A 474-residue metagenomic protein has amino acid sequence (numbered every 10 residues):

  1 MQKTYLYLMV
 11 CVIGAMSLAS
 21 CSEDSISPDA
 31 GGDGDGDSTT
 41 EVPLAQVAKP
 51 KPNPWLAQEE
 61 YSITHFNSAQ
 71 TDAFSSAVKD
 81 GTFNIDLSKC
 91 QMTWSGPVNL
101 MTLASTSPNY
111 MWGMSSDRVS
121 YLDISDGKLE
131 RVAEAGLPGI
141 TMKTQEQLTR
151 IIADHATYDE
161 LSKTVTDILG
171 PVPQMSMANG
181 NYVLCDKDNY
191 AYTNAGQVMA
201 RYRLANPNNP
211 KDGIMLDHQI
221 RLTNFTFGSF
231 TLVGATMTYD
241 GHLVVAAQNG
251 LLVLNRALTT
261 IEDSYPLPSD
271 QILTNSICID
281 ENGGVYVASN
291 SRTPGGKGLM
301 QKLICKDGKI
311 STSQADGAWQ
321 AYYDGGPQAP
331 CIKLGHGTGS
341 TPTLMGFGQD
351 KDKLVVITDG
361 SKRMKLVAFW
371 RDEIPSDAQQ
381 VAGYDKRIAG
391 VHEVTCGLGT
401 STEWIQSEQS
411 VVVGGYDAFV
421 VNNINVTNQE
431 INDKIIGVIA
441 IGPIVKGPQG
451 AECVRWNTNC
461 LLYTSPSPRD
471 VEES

Functional and structural regions predicted by a protein language model:
M16-T40: Bacterial Sec-dependent N-terminal signal peptides
P54-D72, N84-V119, N179-Y182: Beta-strand-rich domains and repeat architectures in extracellular enzymes and scaffolds, especially beta-propellers
P97-L103, M142-L148, P171-V183, F227-A235 (+3 more regions): Repeated scaffold domains used in trafficking and secretory/extracellular systems, primarily beta-propellers
W112-Q147, Y202-P210: Beta-propeller domains
A135-G170, H218-F227, Q314-L334, G383-T402: Surface-exposed loop and turn segments in beta-propeller and other repeat-based domains that flank or scaffold
K163-M177, A205-M237, E262-T274: Asp-box/WD-like beta-propeller blade repeats and closely related beta-sheet repeat scaffolds
I279-T395: Long, internal scaffold/assembly segments composed of regular secondary structure
Y463-E473: Single conserved hydrophobic/aromatic residue that forms the stacking wall/gate of nucleotide- or nucleobase-binding
